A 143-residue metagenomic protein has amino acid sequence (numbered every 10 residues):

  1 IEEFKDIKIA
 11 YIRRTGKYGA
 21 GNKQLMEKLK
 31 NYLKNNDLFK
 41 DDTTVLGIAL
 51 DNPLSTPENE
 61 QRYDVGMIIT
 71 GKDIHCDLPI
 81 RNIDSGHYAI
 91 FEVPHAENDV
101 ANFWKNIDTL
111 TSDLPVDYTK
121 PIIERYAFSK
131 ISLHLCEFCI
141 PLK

Functional and structural regions predicted by a protein language model:
I1-K143: A solvent-exposed interaction/effector surface
